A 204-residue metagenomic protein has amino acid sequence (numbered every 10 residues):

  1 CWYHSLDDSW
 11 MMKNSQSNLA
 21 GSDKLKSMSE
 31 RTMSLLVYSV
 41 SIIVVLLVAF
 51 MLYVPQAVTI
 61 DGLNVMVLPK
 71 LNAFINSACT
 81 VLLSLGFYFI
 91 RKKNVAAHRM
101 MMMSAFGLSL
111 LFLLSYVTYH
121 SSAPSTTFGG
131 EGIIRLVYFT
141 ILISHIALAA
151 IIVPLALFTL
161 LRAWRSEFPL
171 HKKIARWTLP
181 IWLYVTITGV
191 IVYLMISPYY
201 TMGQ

Functional and structural regions predicted by a protein language model:
W2, D8, M12-Q204: Alpha-helical membrane insertion/targeting regions
